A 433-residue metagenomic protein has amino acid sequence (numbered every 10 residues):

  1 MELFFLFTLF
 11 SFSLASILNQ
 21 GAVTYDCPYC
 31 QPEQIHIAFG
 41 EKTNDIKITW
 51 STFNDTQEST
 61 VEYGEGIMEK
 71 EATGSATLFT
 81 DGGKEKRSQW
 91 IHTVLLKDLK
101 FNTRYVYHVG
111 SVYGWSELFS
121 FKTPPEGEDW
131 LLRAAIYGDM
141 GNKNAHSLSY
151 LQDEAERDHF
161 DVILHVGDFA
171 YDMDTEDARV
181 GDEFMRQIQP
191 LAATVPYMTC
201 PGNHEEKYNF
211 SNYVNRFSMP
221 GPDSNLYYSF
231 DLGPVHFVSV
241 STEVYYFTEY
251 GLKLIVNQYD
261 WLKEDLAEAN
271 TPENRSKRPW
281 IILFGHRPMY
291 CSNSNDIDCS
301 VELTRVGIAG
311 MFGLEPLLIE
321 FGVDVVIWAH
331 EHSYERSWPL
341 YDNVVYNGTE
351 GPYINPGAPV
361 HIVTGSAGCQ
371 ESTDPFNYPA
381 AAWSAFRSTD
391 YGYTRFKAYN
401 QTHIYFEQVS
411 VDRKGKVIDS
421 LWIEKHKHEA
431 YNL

Functional and structural regions predicted by a protein language model:
M1-L9: Classical eukaryotic N-terminal signal peptides for Sec-dependent ER targeting/secretion, especially the positively
L9-D26: N-terminal signal peptide
T24-T373, A385-R387, R395-L433: Metal-dependent phosphoester/phosphodiester hydrolase catalytic core
N377: Periplasmic/luminal catalytic loop of GT-C fold multi-pass membrane glycosyltransferases that transfer sugars from
A380-A381, D390-G392: C-terminal structured "cap/appendage" subdomains that terminate the fold
